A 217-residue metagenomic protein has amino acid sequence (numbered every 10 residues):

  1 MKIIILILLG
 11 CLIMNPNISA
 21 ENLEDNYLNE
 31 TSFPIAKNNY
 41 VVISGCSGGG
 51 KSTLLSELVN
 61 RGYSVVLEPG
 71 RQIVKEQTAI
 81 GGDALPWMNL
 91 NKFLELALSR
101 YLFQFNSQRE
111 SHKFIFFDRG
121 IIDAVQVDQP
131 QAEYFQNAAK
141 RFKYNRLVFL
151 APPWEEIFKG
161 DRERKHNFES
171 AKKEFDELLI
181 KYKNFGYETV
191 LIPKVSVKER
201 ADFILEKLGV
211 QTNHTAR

Functional and structural regions predicted by a protein language model:
L8-N38: Extreme N-terminal, non-catalytic leader segments that precede Walker-type/kinase nucleotide-binding cores
I43: Hydrophobic anchor at the beta1->P-loop junction of P-loop NTPases
C46: P-loop (Walker A) phosphate-binding loop of NTP-binding proteins
G50: Conserved glycine(s) of the Walker
V59-R100: Conserved substrate/cofactor phosphate-moiety recognition/catalytic segment in nucleotide-dependent phosphotransferases
L94-K143, F158: Glycine-rich phosphate-binding loop used to anchor ATP phosphates in small-molecule kinases, encompassing both
A132-S196: A glycine- and Lys/Arg-enriched "phosphate-lid" helix/loop adjacent to the NTP-binding pocket of small-molecule kinases
